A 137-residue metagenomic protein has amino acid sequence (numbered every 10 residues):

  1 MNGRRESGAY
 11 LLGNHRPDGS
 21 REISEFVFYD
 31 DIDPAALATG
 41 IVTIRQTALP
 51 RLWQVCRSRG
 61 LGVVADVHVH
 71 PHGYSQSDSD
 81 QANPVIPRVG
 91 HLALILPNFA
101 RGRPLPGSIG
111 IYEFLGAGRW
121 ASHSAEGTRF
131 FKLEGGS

Functional and structural regions predicted by a protein language model:
M1-V63, H72-S137: Conserved beta-strand-loop surface patch within small alpha/beta domains used for substrate/adaptor or ligand engagement
